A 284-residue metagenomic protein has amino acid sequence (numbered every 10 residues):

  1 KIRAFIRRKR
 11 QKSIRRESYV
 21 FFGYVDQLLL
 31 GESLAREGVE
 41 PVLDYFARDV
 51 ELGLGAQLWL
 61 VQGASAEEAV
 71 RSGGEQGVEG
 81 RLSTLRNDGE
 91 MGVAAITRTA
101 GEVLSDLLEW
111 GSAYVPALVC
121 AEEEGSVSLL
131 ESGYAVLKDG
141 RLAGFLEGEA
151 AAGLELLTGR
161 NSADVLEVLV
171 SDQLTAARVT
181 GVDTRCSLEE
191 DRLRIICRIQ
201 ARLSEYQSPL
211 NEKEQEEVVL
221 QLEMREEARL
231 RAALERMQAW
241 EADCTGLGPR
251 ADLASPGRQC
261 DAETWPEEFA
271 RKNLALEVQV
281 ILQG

Functional and structural regions predicted by a protein language model:
K1-G284: Membrane-proximal alpha-helical signals and transmembrane carboxylates
